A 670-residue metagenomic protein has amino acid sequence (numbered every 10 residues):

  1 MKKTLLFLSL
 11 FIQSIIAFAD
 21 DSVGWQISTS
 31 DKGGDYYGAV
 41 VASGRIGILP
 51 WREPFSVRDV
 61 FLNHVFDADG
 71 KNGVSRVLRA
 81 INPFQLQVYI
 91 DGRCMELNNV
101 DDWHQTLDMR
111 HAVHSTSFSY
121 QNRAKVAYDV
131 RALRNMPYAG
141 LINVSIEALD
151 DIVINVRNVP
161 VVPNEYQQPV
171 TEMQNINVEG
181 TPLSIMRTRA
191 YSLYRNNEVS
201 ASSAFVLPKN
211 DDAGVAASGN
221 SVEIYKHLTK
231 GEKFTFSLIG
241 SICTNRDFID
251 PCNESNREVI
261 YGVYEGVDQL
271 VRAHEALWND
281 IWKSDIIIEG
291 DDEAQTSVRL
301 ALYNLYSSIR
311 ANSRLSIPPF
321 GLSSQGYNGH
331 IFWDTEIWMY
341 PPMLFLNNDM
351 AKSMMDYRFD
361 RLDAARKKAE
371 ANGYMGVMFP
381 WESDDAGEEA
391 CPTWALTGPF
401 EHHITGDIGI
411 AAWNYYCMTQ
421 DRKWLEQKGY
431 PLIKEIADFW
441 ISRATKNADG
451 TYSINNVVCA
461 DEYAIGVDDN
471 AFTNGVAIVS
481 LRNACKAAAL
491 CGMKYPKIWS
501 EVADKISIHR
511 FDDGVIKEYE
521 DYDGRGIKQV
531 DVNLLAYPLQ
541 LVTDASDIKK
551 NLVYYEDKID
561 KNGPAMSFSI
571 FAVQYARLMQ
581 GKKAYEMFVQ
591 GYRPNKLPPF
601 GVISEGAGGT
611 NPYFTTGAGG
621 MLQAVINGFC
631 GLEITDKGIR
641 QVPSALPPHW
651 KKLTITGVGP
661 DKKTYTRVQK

Functional and structural regions predicted by a protein language model:
M1-D20: Bacterial Sec-dependent N-terminal signal peptides
F18-Y37, V41, R45-W51, F55-R58 (+1 more regions): Acidic/polar, glycine-enriched structural segments that form the non-catalytic walls/loops of the carbohydrate-binding
G33-V65, W338, A390, K446 (+3 more regions): C-terminal capping/lid segments that line or modulate ligand- or cofactor-binding pockets
N122, R134-N135, N414, T419-K423 (+1 more regions): A conserved hydrophobic secondary-structure block that centers on an alpha-helix together with its immediately flanking
D280, S284-D285, E289, Q295-L300 (+4 more regions): Long, charged, mostly alpha-helical binding arms that flank functional sites
L300-S307, Y357-A364, P431-R443, V479 (+2 more regions): Alpha-helical scaffold segments in carbohydrate-active enzymes
I309-S323, D349-I410, Y416, R422-Q427 (+6 more regions): Helix-terminus loop motifs that line ligand-binding clefts
I331-R361, I410, N414-C417, Q427 (+2 more regions): Active-site core of glycosidic bond-cleaving carbohydrate-active enzymes
